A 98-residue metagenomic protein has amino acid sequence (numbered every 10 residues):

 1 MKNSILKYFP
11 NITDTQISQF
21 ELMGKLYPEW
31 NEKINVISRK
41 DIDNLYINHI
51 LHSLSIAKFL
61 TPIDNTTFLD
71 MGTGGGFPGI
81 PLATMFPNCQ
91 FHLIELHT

Functional and structural regions predicted by a protein language model:
M1-I63: Class I SAM-dependent transferase core
L54-T98: Conserved SAM/SAH cofactor-binding pocket of Class I
